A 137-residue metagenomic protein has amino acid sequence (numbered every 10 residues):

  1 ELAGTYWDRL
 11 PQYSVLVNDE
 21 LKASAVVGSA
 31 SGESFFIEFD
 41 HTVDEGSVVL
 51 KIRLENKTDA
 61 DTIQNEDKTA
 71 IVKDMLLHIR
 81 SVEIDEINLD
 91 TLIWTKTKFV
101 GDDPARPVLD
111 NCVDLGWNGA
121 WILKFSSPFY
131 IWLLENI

Functional and structural regions predicted by a protein language model:
E1-G4: Aromatic/hydrophobic beta-strand junction motif of beta-rich domains
Y6-S81, L92-I122: Beta-strand-rich ligand-recognition modules
I84: Basic nucleic-acid-binding interfaces
K124-P128: Peripheral membrane interaction modules
Y130-W132: Non-catalytic accessory regions used for complex assembly or targeting
L134-I137: A eukaryote-biased signal for long
